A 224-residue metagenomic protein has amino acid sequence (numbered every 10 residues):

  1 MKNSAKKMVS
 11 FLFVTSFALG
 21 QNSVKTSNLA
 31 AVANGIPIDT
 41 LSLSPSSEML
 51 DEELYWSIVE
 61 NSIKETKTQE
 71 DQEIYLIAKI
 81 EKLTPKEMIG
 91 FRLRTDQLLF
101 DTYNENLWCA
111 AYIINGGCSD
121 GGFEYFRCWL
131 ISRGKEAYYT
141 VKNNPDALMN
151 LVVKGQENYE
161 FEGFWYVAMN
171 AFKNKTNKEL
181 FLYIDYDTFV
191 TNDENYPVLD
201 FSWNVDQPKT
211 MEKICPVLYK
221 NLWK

Functional and structural regions predicted by a protein language model:
M1-N34, T40: Bacterial Sec-dependent N-terminal signal peptides
S23-P85: N-terminal leader/targeting peptides and immediately adjacent processing regions
N28-P37, S42-S44, W56, L180-K224: Long, solvent-exposed, polar/charged low-complexity segments
W56-N61, L93-Q97, D101, G121-E136 (+1 more regions): Short, hydrophobic/amphipathic alpha-helical patches that form generic packing surfaces within helical domains
I77-G117: A glycine-rich, hydrophobic loop/mini-helix early in the fold
Y112-K142, L148, V153: Hydrophobic/aromatic-rich, well-ordered segments within soluble, folded domains that form packed cores
L151-F201: An amphipathic alpha-helical core segment
